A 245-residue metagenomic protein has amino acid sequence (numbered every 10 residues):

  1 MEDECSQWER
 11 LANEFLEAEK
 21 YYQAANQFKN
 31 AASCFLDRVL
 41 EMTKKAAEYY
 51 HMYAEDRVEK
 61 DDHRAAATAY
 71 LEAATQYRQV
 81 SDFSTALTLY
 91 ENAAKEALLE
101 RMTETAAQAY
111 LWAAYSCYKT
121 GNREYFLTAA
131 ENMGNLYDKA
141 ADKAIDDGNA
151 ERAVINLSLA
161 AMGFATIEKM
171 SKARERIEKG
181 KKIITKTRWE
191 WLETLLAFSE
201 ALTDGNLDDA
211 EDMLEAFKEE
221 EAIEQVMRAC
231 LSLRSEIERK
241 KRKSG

Functional and structural regions predicted by a protein language model:
M1-D37, M52-E59, R64-A65, A74-R78: Alpha-helical segment of the N-proximal tetratricopeptide repeat
D3, R10, N30, K45 (+10 more regions): "A position-specific structural signal for the A-helix of alpha-solenoid helical repeats
F15, F28, F35, Y50 (+10 more regions): Eukaryotic all-alpha helical interaction scaffolds
A150-G245: Eukaryotic alpha-helical solenoid repeat scaffolds
